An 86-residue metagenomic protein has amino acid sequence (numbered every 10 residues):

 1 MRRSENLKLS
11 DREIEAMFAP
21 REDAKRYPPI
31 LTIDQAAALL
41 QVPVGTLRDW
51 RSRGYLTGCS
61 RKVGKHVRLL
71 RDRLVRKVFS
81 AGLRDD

Functional and structural regions predicted by a protein language model:
M1-Q41, G45-D49, R71-D86: Basic Lys/Arg-rich amphipathic helical interaction modules
C59-V67: Short Lys/Arg-enriched helix C-cap and helix-to-coil transition segments that create basic nucleic-acid-contact patches
